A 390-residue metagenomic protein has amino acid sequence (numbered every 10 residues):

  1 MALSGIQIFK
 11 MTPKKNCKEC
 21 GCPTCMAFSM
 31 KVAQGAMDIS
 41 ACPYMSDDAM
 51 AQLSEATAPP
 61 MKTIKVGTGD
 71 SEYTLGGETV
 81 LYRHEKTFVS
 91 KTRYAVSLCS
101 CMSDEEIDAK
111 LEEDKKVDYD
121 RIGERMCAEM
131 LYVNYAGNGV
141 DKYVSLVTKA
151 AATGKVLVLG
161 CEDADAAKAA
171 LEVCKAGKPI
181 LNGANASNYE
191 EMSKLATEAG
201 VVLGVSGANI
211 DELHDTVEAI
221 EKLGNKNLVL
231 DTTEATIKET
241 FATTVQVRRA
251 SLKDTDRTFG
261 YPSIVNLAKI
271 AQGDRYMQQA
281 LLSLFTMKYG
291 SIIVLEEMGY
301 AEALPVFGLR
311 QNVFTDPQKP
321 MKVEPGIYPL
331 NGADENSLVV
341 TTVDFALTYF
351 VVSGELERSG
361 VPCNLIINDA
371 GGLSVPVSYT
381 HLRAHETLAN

Functional and structural regions predicted by a protein language model:
A2-S4, M30-I64: Non-heme iron-sulfur electron-transfer modules
M11, K15, V32-I39, M45 (+11 more regions): Change "in soluble alpha/beta enzymes" to "in soluble alpha/beta proteins
K14-M30: Local cysteine-cluster metal-coordination motifs and their immediate loop/turn environment, predominantly Fe-S cluster
T63-L213: Active-site beta->alpha loop and helix N-cap motifs at the rims of alpha/beta catalytic domains
R125-N134, V158-C161, L181-A184, G207-A208 (+4 more regions): A generic structural motif
S187-G332, T341-T342, E355: Catalytic alpha/beta core domains of metabolic enzymes, predominantly
E324-Y379: Redox- and metal-dependent alpha/beta enzyme cores, enriched for Fe-S-associated oxidoreductases and cofactor-handling
T380-T387: Conserved small/polar residues in nucleotide/adenosyl-binding loops
